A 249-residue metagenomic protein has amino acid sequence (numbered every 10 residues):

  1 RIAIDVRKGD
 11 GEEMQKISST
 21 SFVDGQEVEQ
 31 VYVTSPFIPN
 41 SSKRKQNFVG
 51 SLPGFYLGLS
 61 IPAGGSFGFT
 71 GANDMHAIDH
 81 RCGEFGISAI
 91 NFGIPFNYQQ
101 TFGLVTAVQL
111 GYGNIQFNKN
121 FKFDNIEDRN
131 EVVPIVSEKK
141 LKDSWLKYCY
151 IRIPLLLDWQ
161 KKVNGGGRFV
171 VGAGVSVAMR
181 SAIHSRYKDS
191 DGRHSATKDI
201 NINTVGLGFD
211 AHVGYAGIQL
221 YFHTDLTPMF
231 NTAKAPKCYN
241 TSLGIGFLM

Functional and structural regions predicted by a protein language model:
R1-S42: Cleavable N-terminal export/targeting peptides
N40-G50, I94-F102, F117, K162-R168: Short loop/turn motifs that connect adjacent beta-strands in outer-membrane beta-barrel proteins
V49-P53, D79-G86, K147-I151, G167 (+3 more regions): Residues that define the transmembrane beta-barrel architecture of outer-membrane proteins
F55, L59, I87-I94, V108-L110 (+5 more regions): Residues on the lipid-exposed face of transmembrane beta-strands in outer-membrane beta-barrel proteins
S60-G64, G111-I115, S176-A182, H223-M229: Structural signature of outer-membrane beta-barrel domains
I61-F85, N201, F230: Surface-exposed strand-loop-strand hairpins of Gram-negative outer-membrane beta-barrel proteins
G71-D74, F117-N130, Y187-H194: Flexible, surface-exposed loop regions and adjacent strand-edge segments of Gram-negative outer-membrane beta-barrel
K198-M249: Predominantly the C-terminal beta-signal and adjacent terminal strand-loop region of outer-membrane beta-barrel
